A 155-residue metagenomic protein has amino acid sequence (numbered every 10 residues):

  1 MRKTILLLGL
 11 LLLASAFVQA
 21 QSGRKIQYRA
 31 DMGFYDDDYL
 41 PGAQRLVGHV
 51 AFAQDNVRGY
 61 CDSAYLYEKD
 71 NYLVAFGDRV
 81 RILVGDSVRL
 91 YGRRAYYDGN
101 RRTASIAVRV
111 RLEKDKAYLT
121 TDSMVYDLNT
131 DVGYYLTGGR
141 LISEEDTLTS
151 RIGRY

Functional and structural regions predicted by a protein language model:
M1-K25: Bacterial Sec-dependent N-terminal signal peptides
Q19-Y155: N-terminal amphipathic/hydrophobic interface segments
